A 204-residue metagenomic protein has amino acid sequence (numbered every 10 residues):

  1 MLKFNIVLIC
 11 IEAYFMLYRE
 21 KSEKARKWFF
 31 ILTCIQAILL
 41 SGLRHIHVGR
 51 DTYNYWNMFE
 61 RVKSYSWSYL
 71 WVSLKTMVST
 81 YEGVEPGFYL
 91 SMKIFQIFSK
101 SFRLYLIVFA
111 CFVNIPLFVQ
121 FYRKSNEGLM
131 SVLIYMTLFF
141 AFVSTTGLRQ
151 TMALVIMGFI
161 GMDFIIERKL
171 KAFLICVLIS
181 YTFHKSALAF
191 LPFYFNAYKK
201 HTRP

Functional and structural regions predicted by a protein language model:
M1-P204: Terminal, non-globular segments
